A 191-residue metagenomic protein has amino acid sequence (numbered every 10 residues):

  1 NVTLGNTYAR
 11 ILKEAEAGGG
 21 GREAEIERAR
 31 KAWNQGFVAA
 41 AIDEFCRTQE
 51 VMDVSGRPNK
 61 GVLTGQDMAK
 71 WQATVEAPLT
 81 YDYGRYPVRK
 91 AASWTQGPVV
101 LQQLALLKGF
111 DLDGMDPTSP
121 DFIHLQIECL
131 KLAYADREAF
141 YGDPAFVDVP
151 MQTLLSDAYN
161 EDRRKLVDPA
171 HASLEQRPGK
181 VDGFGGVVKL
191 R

Functional and structural regions predicted by a protein language model:
N1-V88: Long, well-ordered, tryptophan-enriched scaffold segments
T3-R10, A24, R28, Q35 (+4 more regions): Internal maturation/activation junctions in enzymes
A40-A41, Q96-P98: Flexible loop/turn segments at secondary-structure boundaries
Q66-A73, V99, E128-L132: Short, functional N-terminal and low-complexity linear motifs
E76-P78, V100, G185-L190: Short glycine-rich loop/turn motifs
R89-G97: Glycine-rich phosphate/pyrophosphate-binding beta-alpha loops
